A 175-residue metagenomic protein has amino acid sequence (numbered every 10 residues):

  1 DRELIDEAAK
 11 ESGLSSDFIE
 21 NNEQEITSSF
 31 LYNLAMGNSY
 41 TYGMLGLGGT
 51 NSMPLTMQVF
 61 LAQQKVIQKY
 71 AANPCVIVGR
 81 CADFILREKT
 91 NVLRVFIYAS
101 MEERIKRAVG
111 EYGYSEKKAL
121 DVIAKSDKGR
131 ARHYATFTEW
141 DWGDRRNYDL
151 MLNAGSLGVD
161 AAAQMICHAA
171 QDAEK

Functional and structural regions predicted by a protein language model:
D1-I5: A short beta-strand-loop structural module common to alpha/beta enzyme folds
E7-P74: ATP-dependent small-molecule kinase phosphotransfer cores that center on conserved nucleotide phosphate-binding segments
Q24-S39, S115-D160: Small-molecule kinase domains that catalyze NTP-dependent phosphoryl transfer to phosphate-bearing small molecules
Q64, V159-C167: Short, amphipathic alpha-helical "lid/cap" segments that border enzyme active or binding sites
Y70, C75, C81-K89: RNA pseudouridine synthases
E88-Y112, E116-K125: Conserved phosphate-donor/acceptor-positioning beta-strand/loop module used by diverse small-molecule
A170-K175: A common structural junction motif
